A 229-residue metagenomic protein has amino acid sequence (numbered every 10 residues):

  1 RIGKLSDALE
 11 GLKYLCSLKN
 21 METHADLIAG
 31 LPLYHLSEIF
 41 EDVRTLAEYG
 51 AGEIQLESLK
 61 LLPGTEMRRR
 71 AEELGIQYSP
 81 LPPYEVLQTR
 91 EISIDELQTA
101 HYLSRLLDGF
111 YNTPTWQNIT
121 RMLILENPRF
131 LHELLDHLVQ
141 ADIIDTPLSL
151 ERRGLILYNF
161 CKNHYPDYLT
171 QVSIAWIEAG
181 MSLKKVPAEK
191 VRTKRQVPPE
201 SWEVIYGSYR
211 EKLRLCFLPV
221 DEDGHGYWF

Functional and structural regions predicted by a protein language model:
R1-L81, L87-R90: Conserved non-cysteine loop/helix-boundary elements of the Radical SAM core domain that shape
I2, S93-I94, P147: Alpha-solenoid helical-repeat scaffolds
S6, E10, S37, D95-Q98 (+1 more regions): Generic alpha-helical secondary structure signal
L27, E57, S79-E85, Q98-Y102 (+4 more regions): Aromatic-residue detector
Y34-E38, E66-R69, L74, E85 (+7 more regions): Residue-level detector of solvent-exposed, low-hydrophobicity positions
L36, M67-Q77, H101-F110, I156-C161: Short secondary-structure transition/capping segments
P82-N118: C-terminal accessory region of radical SAM enzymes
R105-F229: Radical SAM enzyme core and accessory elements
